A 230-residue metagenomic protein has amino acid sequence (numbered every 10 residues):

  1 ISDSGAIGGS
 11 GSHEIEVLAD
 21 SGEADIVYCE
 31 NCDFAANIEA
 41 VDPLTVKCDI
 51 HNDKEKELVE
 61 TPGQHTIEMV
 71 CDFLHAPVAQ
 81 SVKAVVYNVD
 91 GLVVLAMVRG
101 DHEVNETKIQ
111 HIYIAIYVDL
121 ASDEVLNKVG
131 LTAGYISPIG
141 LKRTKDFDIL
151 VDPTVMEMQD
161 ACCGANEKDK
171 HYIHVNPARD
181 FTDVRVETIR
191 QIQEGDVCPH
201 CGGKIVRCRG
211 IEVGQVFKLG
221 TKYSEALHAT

Functional and structural regions predicted by a protein language model:
I1-T230: Extended, low-hydrophobicity, polar/charged segments
